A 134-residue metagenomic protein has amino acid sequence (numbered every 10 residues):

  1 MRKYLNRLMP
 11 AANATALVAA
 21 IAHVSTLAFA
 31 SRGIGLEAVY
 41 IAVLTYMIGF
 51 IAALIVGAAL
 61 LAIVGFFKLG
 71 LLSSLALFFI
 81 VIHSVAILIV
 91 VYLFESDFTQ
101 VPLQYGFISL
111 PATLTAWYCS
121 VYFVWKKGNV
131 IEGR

Functional and structural regions predicted by a protein language model:
M1-R134: Juxtamembrane/disordered regions of integral membrane proteins
